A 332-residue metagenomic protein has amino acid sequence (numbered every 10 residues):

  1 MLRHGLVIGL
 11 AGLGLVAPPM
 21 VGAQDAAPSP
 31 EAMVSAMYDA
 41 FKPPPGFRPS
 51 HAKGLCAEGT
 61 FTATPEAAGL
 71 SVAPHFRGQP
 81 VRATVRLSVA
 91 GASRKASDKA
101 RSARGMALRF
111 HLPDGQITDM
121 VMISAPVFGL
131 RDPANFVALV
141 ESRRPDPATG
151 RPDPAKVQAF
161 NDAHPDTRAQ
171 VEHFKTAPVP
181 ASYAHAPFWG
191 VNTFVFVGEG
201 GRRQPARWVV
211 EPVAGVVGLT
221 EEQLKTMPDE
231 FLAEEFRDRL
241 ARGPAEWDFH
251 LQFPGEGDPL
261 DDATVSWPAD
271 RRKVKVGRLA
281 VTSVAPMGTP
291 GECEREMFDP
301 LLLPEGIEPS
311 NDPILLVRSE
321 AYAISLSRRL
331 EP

Functional and structural regions predicted by a protein language model:
M1-I8: Bacterial N-terminal signal peptides that target proteins for export
I8-G9, A323: Intrinsically disordered, low-complexity segments enriched in polar/charged small residues
A17-P18: N-terminal signal peptide c-region/cleavage motif recognized by signal peptidases
Q24-P332: Active-site-adjacent core segments of small-molecule enzymes
